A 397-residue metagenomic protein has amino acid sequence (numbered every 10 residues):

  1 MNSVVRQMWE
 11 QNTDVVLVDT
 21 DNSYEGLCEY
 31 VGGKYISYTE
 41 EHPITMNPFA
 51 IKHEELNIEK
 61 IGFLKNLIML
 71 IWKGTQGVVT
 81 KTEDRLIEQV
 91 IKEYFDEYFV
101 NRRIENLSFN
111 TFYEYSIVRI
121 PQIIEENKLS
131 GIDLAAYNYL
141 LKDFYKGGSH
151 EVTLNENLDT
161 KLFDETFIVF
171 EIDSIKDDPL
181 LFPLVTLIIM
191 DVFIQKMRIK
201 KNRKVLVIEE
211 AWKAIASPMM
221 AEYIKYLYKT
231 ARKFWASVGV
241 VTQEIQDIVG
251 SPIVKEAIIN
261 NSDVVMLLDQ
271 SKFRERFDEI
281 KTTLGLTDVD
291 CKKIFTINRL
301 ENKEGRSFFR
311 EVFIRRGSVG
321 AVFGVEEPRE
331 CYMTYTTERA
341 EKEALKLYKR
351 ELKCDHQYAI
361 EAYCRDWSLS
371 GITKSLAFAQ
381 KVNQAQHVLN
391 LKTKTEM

Functional and structural regions predicted by a protein language model:
M1-V18, T186-I194: P-loop NTPase nucleotide-binding module
V4, D84-E125, A321-Y363: Charge-patterned, long linear interaction tracts outside catalytic cores
Q11, K213-I215, V322-E327: Short, contiguous strand/loop micro-motifs
N12-T13, G32-G33, N202, F234-A236 (+2 more regions): Short glycine-/polar-rich loops that comprise or flank the Walker A/P-loop and associated switch/sensor motifs
V15-V18, K34-Y38, S237-V241, V265-D269: Short hydrophobic alpha-helical runs that function as membrane-insertion/retention elements
T20-K34, E40-A236, V249-P252, L300-S307 (+1 more regions): P-loop NTPase motor domains
K200, I245-M397: C-terminal regions of RecA-like/P-loop NTPase motor modules
